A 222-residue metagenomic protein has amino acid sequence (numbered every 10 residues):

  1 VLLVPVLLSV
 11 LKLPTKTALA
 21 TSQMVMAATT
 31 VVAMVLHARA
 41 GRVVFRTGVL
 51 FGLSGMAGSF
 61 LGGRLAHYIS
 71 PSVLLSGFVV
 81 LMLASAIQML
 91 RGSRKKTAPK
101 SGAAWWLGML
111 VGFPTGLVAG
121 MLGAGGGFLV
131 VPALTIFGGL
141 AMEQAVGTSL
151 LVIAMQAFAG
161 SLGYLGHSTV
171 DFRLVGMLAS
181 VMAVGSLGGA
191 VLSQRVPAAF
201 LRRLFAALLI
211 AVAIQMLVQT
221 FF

Functional and structural regions predicted by a protein language model:
L2-V10, T15-K16, V35-M121, I136-F137 (+3 more regions): Juxtamembrane transmembrane-helix boundary motif
T21-L36: Transmembrane alpha-helices of multi-pass small-molecule transport proteins
S22-M26, G52, S149-I153, L174-V175 (+1 more regions): Short hydrophobic/aromatic, small-residue-rich stretches within specific transmembrane helices of secondary active
A133: Helix-turn-helix DNA-binding module
